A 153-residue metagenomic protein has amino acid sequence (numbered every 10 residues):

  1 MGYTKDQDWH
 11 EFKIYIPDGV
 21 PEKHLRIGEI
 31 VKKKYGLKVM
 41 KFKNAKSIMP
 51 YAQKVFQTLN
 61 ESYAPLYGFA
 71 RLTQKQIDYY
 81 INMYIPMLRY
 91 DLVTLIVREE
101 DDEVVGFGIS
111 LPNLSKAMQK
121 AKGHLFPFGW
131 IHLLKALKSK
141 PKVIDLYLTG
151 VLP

Functional and structural regions predicted by a protein language model:
M1-K43: Acyl-donor-binding surface of acyltransferase catalytic domains
M40-L152: A conserved beta-strand-loop-helix scaffold within acyl/acetyltransferase catalytic domains
